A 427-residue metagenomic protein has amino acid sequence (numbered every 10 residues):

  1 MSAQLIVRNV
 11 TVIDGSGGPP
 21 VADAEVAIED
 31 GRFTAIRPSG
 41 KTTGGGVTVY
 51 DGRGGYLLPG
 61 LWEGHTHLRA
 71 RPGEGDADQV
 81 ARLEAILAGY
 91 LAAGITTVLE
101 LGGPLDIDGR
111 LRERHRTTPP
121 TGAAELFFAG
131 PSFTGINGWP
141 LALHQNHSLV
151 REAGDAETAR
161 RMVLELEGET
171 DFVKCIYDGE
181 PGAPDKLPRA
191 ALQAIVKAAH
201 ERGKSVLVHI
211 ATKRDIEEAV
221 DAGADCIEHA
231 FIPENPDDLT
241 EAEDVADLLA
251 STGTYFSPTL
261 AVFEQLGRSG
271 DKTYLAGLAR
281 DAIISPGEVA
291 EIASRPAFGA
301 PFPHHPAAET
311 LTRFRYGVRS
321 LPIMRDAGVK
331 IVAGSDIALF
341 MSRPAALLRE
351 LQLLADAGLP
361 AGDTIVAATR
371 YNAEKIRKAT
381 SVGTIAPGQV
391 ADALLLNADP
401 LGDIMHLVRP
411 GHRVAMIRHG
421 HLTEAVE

Functional and structural regions predicted by a protein language model:
S2-R8: Extreme N-terminal starter segment of soluble prokaryotic enzymes
V10, V26, G31, G54 (+15 more regions): Divalent metal-coordination and catalytic microenvironments
V12, S16-L58, E74: Histidine-rich, glycine-flanked metal-binding segment
G52, Y56-L58, G64-T66, Q79-V206 (+2 more regions): Divalent-metal coordination cores built from histidine and acidic residues
L87, V163, V196, I216 (+5 more regions): Generic hydrophobic/aromatic pocket-lining and core-packing "Φ" positions
G94, V98-L99, V173-C175, I227 (+3 more regions): Hydrophobic residues within beta-strands of alpha/beta enzymes
G182-T312, A338, G358, I376 (+1 more regions): Active-site core of metal-dependent hydrolases
A297-A398, A415: His/Asp/Glu-enriched, well-ordered alpha-helical/loop segment that forms or immediately abuts the divalent-metal
